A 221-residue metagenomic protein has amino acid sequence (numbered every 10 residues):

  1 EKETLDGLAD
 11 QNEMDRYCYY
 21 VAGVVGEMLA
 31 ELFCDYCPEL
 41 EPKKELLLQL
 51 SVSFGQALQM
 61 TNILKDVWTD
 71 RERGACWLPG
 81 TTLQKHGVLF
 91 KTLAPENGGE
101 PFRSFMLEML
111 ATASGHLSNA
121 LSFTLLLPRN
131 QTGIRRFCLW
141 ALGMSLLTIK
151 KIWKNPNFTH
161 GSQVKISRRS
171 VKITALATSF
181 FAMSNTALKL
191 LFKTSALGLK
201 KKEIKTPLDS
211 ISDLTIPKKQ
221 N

Functional and structural regions predicted by a protein language model:
E1-A57, T69-N221: Catalytic cores of Mg2+-dependent Asp-rich isoprenoid enzymes
